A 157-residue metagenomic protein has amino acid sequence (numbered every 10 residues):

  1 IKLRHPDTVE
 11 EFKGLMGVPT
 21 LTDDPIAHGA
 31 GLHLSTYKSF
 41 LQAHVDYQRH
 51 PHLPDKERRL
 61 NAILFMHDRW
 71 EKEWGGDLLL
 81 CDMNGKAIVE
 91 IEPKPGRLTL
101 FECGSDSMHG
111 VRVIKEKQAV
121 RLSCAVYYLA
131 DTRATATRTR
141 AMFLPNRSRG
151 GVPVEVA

Functional and structural regions predicted by a protein language model:
I1-L100, G104-A157: Fe(II)/2-oxoglutarate oxygenase catalytic core
